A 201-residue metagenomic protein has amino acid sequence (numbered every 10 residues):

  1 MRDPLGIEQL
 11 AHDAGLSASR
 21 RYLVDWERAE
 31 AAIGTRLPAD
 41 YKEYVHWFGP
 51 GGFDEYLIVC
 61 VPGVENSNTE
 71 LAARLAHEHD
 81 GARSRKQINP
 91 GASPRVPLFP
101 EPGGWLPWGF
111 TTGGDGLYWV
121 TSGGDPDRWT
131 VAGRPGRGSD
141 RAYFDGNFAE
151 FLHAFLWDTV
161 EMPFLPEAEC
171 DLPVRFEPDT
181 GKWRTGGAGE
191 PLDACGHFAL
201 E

Functional and structural regions predicted by a protein language model:
M1-G113, F164-P166, C170, A188-E201: A surface-exposed partner-binding patch
V45, N66-S67, G116, D127 (+3 more regions): Residues in flexible loops and secondary-structure boundaries
D115-S122: Short, surface-exposed beta-strand/loop micro-motifs that present aromatic residues
S122-P126, F148-E150: A short, sequence-level motif marking secondary-structure junctions
R128-A132: A short, charged helix-loop
G133-P163: Compact, glycine/acidic-enriched structural inserts
F148, W157-W183: Mixed-charge (acidic/basic) macromolecular-recognition segments
